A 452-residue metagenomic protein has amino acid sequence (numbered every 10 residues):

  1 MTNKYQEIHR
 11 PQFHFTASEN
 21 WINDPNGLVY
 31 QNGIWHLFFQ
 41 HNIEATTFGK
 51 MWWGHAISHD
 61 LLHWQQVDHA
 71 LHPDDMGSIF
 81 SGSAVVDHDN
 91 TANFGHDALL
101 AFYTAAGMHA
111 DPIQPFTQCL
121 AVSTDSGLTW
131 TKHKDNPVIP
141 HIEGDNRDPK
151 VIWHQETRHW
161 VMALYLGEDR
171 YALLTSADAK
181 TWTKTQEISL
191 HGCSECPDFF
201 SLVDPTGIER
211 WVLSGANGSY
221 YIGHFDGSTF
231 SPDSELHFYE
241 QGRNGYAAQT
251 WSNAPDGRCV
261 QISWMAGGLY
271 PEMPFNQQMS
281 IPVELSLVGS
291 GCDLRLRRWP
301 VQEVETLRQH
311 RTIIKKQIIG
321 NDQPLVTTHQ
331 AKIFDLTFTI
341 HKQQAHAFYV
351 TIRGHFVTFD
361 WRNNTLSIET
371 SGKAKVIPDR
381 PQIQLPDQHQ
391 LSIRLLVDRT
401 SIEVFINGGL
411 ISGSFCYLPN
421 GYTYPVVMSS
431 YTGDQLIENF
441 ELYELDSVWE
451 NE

Functional and structural regions predicted by a protein language model:
M1-P149, W153-P197, S201-G242, D256 (+5 more regions): Beta-rich carbohydrate-recognition and catalytic domains
T206, D226-R243, W251-E452: Beta-rich accessory regions
